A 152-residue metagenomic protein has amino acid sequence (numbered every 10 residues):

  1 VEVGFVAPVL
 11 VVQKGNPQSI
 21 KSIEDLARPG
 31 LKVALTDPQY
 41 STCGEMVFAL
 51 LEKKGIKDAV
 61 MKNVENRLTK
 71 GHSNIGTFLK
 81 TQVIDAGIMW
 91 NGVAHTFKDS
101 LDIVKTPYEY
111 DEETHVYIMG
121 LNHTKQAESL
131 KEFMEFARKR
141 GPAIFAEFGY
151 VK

Functional and structural regions predicted by a protein language model:
G4-V6, V11-K152: Exported/periplasmic ABC-transporter solute-binding proteins
